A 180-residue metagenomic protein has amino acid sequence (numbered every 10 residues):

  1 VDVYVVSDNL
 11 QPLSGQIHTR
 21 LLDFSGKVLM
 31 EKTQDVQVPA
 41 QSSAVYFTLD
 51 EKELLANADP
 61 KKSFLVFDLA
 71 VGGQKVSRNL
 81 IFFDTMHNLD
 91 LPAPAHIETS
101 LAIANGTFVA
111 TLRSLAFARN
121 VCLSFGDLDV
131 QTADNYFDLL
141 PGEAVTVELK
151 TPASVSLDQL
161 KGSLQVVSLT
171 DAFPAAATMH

Functional and structural regions predicted by a protein language model:
V1-D134, L139-V155, M179: Carbohydrate-binding surfaces of carbohydrate-active enzymes
F67-Q74, L164-P174: Enriched for extracellular/lumenal, surface-exposed ectodomains of secreted and cell-surface proteins
V121, G162-L164: Extracytoplasmic/periplasmic beta-strand context in beta-sandwich domains, especially the cupredoxin/COX2 CuA-binding
L157-K161: Surface-exposed interaction regions enriched in Ser/Thr/Asp/Glu that occur as long low-complexity tracts or repetitive
